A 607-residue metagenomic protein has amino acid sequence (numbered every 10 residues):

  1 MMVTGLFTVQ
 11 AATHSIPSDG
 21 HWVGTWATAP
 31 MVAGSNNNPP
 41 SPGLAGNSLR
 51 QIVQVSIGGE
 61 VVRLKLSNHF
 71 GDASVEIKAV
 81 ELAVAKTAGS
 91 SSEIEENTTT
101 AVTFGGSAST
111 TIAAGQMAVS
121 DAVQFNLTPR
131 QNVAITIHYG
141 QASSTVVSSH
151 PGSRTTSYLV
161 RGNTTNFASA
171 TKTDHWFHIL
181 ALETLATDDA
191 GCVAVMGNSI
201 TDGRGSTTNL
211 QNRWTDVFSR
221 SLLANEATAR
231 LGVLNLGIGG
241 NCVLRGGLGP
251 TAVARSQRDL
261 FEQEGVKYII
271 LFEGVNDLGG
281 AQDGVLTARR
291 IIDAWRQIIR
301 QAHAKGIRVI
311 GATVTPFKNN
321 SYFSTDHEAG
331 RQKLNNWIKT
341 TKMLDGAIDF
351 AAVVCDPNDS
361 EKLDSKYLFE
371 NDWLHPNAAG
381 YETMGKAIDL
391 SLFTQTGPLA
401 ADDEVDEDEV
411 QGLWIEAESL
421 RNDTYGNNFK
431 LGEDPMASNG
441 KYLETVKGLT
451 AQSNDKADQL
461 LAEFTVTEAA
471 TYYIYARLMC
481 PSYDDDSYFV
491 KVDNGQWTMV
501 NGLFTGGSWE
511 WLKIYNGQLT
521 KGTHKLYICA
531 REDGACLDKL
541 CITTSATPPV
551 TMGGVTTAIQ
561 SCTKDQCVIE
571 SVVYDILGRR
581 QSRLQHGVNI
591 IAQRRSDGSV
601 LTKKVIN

Functional and structural regions predicted by a protein language model:
M1-S15: Bacterial Sec-dependent N-terminal signal peptides
A11-M196, S206-T208, A227, T396-E404 (+1 more regions): N-terminal secretory targeting modules
S15-I16, N38, P42, R50-Q54 (+2 more regions): Extracytoplasmic
W26, S48-Q51, S74, A83 (+4 more regions): Conserved SGNH/GDSL esterase-like catalytic core that processes O-acyl groups on lipids and polysaccharides
S67, H138-G140, M479, C529-R531 (+1 more regions): Beta-strand-rich extracellular modules
G140-V147, E532-L537, G598: Short acidic/polar inter-strand loop motif in beta-rich domains
V253, G279, T315-P398: Catalytic His-Asp segment of secreted/periplasmic serine-dependent ester chemistry enzymes
T556-N607: C-terminal outer-membrane/trafficking sorting elements
